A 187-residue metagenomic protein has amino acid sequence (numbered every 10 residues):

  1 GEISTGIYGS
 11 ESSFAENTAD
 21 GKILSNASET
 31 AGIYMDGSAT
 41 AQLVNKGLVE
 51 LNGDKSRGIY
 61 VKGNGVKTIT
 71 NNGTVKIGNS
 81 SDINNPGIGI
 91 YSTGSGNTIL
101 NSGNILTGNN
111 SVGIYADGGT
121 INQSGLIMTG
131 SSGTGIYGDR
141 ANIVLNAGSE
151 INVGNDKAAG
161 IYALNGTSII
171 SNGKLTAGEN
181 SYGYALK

Functional and structural regions predicted by a protein language model:
G1-S4, F14-E29, T40-K55, K67-G87 (+4 more regions): Beta-strand-rich solenoid/repeat architectures in extracellular/passenger domains of polysaccharide-targeting enzymes
